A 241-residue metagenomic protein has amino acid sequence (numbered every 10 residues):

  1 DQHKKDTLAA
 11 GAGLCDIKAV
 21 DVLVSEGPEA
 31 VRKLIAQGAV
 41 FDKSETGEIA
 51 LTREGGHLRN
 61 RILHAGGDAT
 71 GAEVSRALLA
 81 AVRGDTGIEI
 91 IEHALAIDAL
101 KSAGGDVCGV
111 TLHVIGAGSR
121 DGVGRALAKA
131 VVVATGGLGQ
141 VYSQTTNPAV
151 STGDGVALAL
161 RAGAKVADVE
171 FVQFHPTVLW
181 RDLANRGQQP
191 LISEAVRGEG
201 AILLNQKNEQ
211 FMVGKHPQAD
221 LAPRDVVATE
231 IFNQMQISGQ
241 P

Functional and structural regions predicted by a protein language model:
D1-L23: Glycine-rich active-site loop/strand segments that organize a redox cofactor
L14-A19, V31-E48, E89, K165-D168 (+1 more regions): A short alpha-helix-loop-beta-strand transition element characteristic of N-terminal alpha/beta dinucleotide-binding
D16-V31, G67-S75, G124, P148 (+5 more regions): Generic structural signal for well-ordered, non-membrane alpha-helical segments in soluble metabolic enzymes
I35-G122, L127-A130, A134, V178-D182: Conserved redox-cofactor binding core of oxidoreductases
A128-V131, S151-L158: Extended, hydrophobic alpha-helical segments in both membrane/secreted and soluble proteins
V133-T146: Flavin (primarily FAD) binding-site architecture
L158, A164-P241: An anion/pyrophosphate-binding glycine-rich loop and adjacent beta-alpha core in soluble alpha-beta enzymes
